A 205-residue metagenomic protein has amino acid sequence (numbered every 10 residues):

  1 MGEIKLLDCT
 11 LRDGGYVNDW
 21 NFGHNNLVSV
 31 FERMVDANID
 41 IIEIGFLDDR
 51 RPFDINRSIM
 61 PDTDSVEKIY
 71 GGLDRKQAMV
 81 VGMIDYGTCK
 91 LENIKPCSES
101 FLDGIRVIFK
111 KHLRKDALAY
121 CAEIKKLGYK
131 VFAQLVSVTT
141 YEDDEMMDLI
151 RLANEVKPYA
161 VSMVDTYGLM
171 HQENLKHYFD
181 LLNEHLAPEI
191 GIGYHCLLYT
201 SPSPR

Functional and structural regions predicted by a protein language model:
G2-D19, Y129-A133: N-terminal small/glycine-rich loop or linker at the start of catalytic domains across soluble metabolic enzymes
G2-D8, R33-L47: N-terminal glycine-rich anion-binding loops that anchor highly charged ligand groups
L6-C9, I42-I44, V80-I84, D103-V107 (+3 more regions): Hydrophobic faces of well-ordered beta-strands that scaffold small-molecule active sites in alpha/beta enzyme cores
R12-N26, V81-T88, I108-K110, L135-D144 (+1 more regions): Active-site mouth loops of central-metabolism enzymes
I41-S65, R114, M163-Q172: Glycine-rich, proline-tolerant flexible connector loops at the mouths of alpha/beta enzymes
I55-V80, E123-F132, Y178-Y194: Alpha-helix-loop-beta-strand connector modules within alpha/beta enzyme cores
K111-K125, T140-M146, L169-L181: Active-site-adjacent beta->alpha loops and helix N-cap segments on the catalytic face of soluble alpha/beta enzymes
Y199-R205: Conserved small/polar residues in nucleotide/adenosyl-binding loops
